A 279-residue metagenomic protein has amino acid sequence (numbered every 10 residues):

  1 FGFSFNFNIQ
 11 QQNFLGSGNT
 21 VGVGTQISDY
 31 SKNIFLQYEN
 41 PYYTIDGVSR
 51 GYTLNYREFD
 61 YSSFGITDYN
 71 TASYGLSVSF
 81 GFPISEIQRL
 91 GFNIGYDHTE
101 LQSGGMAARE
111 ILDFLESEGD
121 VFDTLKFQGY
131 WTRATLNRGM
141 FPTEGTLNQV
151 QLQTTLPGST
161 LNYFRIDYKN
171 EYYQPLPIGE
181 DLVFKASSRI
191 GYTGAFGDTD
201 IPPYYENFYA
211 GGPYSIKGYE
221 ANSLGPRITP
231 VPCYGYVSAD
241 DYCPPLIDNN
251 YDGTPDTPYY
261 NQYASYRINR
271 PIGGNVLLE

Functional and structural regions predicted by a protein language model:
F1-Q149, Y163, I216-T229, Y234 (+2 more regions): Gram-negative/organellar outer-membrane beta-barrel architecture
I9, Y38, N170, S188 (+1 more regions): Hydrophobic, well-ordered secondary-structure elements that form the walls of internal hydrophobic environments
T20, L152, P258-N261: Glycine- and acidic
E39-Y42, Y168-K169, D200-Y205: Charged/polar, low-hydrophobicity segments characteristic of intrinsically disordered regions and flexible loops
I66-T67, F82, S117-F122, L156-T160 (+4 more regions): Hydrophobic alpha-helical scaffolding
A72-V78, N148-L156, N162-F196: Transmembrane beta-barrel strand/turn architecture of Gram-negative outer membrane proteins
V78, T132-L136, K169-P175, Y260-Y263: Glycine-rich, charged/polar anion/phosphate-binding loops that engage phosphate groups from diverse ligands
E180-E279: Extracytoplasmic gating/loop element in the C-terminal half of outer-membrane beta-barrel translocons and assembly
